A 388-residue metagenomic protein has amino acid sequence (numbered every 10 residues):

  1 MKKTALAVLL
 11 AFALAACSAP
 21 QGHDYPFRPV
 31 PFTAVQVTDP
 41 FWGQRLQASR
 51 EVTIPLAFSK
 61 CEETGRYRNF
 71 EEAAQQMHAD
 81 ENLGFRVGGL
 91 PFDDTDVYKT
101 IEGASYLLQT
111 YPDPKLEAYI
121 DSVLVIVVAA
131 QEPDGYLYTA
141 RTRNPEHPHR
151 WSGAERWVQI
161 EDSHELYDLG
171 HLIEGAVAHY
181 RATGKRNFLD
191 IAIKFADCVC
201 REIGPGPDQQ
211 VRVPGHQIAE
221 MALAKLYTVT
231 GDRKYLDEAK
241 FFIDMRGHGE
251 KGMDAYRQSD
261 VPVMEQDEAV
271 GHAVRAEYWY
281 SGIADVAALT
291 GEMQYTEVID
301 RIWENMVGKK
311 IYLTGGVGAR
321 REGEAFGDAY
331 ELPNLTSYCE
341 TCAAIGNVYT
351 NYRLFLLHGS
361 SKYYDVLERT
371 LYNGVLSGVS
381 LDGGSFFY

Functional and structural regions predicted by a protein language model:
M1-K2, Y98: Generic cytosolic/nucleocytoplasmic N-terminal low-complexity/intrinsically disordered segments
K2-L9: Sec-dependent signal peptide recognition, specifically the positively charged N-region followed immediately by
L10-D24: Bacterial Sec-dependent signal peptides at the C-terminal "C-region" and cleavage site
Q21-Y388: Glycan-recognition and catalytic cores of secretory/periplasmic carbohydrate-active enzymes
